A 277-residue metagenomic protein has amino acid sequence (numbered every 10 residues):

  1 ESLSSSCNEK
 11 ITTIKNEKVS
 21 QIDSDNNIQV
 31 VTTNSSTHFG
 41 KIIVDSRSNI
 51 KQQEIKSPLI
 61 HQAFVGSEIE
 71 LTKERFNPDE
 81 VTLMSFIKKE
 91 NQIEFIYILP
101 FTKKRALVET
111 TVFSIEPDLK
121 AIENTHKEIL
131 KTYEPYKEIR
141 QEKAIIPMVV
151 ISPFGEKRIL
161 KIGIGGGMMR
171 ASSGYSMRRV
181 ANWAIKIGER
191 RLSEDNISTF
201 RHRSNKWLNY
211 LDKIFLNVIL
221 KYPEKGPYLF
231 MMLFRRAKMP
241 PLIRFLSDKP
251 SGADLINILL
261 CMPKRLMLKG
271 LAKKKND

Functional and structural regions predicted by a protein language model:
E1: Glycine-rich active-site loop/strand segments that organize a redox cofactor
S6-E138, M148-G155: Predominantly flavin-linked oxidoreductase catalytic cores and closely associated redox partners
Q53-K56, I60, E156, S173-I187: A short alpha/beta connector and helix-capping loop motif
K89, I93, K143-I162, A171 (+2 more regions): FAD-binding beta-loop-beta segment adjacent to the flavin cofactor pocket
I98, K103-R105, G155-S173: Short FAD-binding loop at a beta-strand-to-alpha-helix junction that anchors the flavin cofactor in diverse
T111-F113, Q141-A144, G165-G167, S172-Y175: Histidine- and/or cysteine-centered catalytic micro-motif in compact active-site loops
E116-E142, P153, K157-L160, N182-R203: Flavin-binding catalytic cores
A181, I185-D277: C-terminal helical "tail/cap" subdomain of flavin- and related membrane-associated enzymes
